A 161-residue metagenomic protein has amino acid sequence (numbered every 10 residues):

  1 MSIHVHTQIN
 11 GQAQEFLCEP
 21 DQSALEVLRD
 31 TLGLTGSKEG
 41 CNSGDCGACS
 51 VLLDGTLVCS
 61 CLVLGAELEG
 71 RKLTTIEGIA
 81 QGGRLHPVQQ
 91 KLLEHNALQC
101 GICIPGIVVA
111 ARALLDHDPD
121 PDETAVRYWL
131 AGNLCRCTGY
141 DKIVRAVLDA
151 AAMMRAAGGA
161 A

Functional and structural regions predicted by a protein language model:
M1-A161: Signature of N-terminal electron-transfer/Fe-S-associated modules in redox systems
